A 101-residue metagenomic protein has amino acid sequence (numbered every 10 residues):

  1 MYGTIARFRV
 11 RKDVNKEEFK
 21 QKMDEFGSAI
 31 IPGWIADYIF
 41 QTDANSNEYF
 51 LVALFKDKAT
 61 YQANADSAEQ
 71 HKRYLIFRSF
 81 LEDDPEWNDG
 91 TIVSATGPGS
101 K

Functional and structural regions predicted by a protein language model:
Y2, F8-R11, A36-N47, L75-K101: Glycine-rich beta-strand-turn "strand-cap" elements at beta-sheet edges
R7-R9, V52-L54: Short hydrophobic/aromatic beta-strand micro-patches that form the beta-sheet surface supporting nucleotide- or nucleic
R9-K20: Short, surface-exposed ligand-recognition loops at beta-strand->loop->(often short) alpha-helix junctions that present
V14-K16, A59-Y61, A95: Residue-level signal for secondary-structure boundary sites
E25-A36, L54-N88: An amphipathic, aromatic/His-enriched active-site/gating alpha helix that lines ligand/cofactor pockets
